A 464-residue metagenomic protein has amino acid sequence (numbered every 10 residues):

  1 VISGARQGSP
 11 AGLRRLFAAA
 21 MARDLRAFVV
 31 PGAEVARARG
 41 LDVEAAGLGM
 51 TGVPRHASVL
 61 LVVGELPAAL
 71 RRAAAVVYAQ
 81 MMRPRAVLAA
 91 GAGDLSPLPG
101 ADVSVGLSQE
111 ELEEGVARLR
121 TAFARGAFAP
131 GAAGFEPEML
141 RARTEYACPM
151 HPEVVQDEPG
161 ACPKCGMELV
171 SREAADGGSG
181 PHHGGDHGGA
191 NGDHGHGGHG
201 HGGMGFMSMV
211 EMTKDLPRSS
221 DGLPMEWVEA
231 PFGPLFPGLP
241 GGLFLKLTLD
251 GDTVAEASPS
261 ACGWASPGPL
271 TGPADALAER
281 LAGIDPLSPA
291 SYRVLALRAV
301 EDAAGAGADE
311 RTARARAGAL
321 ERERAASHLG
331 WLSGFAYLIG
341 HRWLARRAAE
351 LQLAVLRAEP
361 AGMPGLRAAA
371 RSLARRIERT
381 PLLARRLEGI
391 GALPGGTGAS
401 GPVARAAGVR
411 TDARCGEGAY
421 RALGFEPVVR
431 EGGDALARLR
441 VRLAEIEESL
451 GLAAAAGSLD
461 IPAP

Functional and structural regions predicted by a protein language model:
V1, A133-M204: Flexible metal-binding regulatory segments at protein termini and peripheral loops
V1-G47, H56: N-terminal, charge-rich interaction modules
L16-F17, A73-A142: FMN-binding flavodoxin-like domain, especially the glycine-rich phosphate-binding loop
D24-F28, S58-L60, R85-L88, D102-V103: Structural motif
V29-A33, V62-L66, A90-A92: Structural motif
D42-A45, A75-Q80, T248: Short, solvent-exposed amphipathic alpha-helical segments in soluble enzyme and RNA/protein-processing domains
G52-L70, A74, L95-P97: Short, well-ordered secondary-structure micro-motifs within conserved domains or adaptor modules
F135-L140, G180-P464: Metal/cofactor-centered catalytic core regions of large enzymes
